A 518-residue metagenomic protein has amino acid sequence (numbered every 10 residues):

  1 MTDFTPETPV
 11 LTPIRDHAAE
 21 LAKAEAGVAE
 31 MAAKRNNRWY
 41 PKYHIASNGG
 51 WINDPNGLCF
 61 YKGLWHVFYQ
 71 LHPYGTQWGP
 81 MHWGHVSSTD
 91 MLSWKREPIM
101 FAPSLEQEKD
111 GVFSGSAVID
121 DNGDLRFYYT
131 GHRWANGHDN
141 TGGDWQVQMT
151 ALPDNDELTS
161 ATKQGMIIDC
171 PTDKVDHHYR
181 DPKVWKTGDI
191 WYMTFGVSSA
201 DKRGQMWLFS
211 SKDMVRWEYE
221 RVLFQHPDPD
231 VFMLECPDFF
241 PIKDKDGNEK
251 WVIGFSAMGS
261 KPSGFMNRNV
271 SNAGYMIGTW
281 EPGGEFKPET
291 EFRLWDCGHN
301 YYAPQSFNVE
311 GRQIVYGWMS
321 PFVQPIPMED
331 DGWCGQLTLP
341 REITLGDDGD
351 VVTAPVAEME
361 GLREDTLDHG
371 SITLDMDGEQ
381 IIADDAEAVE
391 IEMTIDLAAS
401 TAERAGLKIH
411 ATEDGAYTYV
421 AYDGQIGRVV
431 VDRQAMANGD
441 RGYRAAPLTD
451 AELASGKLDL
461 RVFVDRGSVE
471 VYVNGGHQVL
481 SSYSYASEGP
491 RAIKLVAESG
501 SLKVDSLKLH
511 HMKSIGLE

Functional and structural regions predicted by a protein language model:
T2-D181, K186-L234, K243-C297, G317-G370 (+3 more regions): Beta-rich carbohydrate-recognition and catalytic domains
F4, E25-M31, D246, I277-E518: Beta-rich accessory regions
